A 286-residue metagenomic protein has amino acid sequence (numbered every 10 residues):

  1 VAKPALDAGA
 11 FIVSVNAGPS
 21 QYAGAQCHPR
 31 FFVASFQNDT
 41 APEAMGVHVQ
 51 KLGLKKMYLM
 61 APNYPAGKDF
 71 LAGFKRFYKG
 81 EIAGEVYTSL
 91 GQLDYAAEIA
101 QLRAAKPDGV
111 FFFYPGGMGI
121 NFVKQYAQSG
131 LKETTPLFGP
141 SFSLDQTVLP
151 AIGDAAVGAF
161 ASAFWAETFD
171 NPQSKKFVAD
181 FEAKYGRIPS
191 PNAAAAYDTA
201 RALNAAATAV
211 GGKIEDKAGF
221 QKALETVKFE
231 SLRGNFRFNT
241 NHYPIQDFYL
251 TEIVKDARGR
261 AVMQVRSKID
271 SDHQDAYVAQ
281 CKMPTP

Functional and structural regions predicted by a protein language model:
V1-S14, G24-Q26, V110, Y126-T134: Extracytoplasmic "Venus flytrap"/periplasmic binding protein-like
F11-S20, S35, P136-F142: Short beta-strand elements of ligand-binding domains
P19-A23, H28-S129, W165-K176: Extracellular/periplasmic Venus flytrap/periplasmic-binding protein
L59-A61, I188-A194, I214-K217, N235-F238: Surface-exposed patches in mature extracellular/periplasmic domains of secreted proteins
V123-Y197, T208-I214, M263-T285: Extracellular/periplasmic periplasmic-binding protein-like sensory domains
G211-E230: Polar, surface-exposed loop/tail segments that function as active-site lids or cofactor/substrate-recognition elements
E225-P286: Solvent-exposed, acidic/polar segments of extracytosolic/periplasmic ligand-binding ectodomains
